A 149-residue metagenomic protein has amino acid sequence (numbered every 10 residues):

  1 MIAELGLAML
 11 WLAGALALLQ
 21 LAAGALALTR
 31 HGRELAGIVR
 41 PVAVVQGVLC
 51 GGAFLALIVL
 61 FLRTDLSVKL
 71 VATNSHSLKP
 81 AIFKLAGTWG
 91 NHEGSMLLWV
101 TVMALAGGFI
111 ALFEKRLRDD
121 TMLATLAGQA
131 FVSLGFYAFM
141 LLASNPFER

Functional and structural regions predicted by a protein language model:
M1-R149: Polytopic transmembrane helical bundles with strong interfacial aromatic enrichment
